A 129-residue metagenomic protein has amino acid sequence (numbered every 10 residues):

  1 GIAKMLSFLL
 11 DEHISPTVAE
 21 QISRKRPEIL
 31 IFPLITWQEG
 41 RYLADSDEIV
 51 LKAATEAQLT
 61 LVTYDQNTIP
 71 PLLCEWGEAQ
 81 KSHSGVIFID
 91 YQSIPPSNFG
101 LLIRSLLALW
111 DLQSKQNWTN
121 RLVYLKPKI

Functional and structural regions predicted by a protein language model:
I2, L6-E12, P16-Y42, E48-L51 (+1 more regions): Acidic, PIN/NYN-like endoribonuclease modules and their adjacent C-terminal/linker elements
L9-D11, L59-Q66: Acidic beta-strand-to-loop metal/phosphate-binding motif
D47-E48, Q66: Conserved glycosyltransferase catalytic-site signature
T55: Anion (oxyanion) recognition and catalysis
